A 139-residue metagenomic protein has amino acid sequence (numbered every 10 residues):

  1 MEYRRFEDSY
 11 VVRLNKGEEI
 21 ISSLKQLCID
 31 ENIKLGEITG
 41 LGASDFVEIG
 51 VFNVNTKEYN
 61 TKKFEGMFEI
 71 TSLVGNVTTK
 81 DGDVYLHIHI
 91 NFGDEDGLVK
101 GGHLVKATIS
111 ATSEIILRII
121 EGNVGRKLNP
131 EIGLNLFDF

Functional and structural regions predicted by a protein language model:
M1-L86, N91-F139: N-terminal intrinsically disordered, cationic/polar leader segments that include organellar targeting peptides
